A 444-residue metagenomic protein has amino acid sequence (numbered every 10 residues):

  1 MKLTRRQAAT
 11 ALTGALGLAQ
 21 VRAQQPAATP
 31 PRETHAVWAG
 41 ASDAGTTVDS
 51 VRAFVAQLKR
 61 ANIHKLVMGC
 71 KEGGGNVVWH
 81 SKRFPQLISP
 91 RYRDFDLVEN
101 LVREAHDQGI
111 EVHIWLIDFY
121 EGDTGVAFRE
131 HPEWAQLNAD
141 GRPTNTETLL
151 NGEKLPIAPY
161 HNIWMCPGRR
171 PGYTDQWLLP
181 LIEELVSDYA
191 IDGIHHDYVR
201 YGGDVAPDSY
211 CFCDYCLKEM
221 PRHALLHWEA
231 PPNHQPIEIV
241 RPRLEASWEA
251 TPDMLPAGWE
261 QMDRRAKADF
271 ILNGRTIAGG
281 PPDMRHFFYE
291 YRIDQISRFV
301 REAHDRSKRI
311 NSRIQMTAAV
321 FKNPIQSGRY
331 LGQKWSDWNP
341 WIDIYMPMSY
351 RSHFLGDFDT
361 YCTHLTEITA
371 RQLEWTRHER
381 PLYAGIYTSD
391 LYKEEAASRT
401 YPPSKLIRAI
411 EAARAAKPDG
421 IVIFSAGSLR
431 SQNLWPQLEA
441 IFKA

Functional and structural regions predicted by a protein language model:
R6-Q24: N-terminal export signals
W38-G45, K82-D94, Y160-Q176, R285-Q295 (+2 more regions): The substrate-binding groove and active-site-proximal loops of carbohydrate-active enzymes, especially glycoside
R52-G75, I344: Catalytic domains of carbohydrate-active enzymes, especially glycoside hydrolases
L66, L185, S307, Y345 (+2 more regions): Conserved, mostly hydrophobic/aromatic
G74-L116, Y291-I310: Aromatic-lined substrate-binding rim segments of carbohydrate-active enzymes
F119-D188: Active-site-adjacent "subsite" loops/lids of carbohydrate-active enzymes
E229-E395: Glycoside hydrolase catalytic-domain groove-lining segments
M346-F358, Y383-K443: Substrate-binding cleft of secreted/luminal carbohydrate-active enzymes
